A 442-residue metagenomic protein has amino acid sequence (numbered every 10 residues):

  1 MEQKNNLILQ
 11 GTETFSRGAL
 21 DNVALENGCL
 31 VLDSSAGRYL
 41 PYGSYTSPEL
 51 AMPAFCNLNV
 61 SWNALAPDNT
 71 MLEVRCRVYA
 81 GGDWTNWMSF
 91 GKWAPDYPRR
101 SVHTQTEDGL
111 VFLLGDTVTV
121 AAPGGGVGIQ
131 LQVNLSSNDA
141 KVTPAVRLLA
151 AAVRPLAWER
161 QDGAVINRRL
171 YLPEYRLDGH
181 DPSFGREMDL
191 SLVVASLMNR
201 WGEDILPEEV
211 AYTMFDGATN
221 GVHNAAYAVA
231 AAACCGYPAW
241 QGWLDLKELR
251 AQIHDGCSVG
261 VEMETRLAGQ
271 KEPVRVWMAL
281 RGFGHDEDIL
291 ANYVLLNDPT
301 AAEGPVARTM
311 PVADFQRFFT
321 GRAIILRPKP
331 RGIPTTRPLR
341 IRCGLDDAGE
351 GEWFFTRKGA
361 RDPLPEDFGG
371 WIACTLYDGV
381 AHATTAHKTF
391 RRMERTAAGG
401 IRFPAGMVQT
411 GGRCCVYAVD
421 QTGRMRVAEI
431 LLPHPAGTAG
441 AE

Functional and structural regions predicted by a protein language model:
M1-L156: Non-cytosolic beta-sandwich-type ligand-binding/adhesion modules
N5-A19, A24, C29, L50-P53 (+5 more regions): Noncatalytic regulatory segments and standalone regulatory/sensor domains
F55, G126-G128, G369, Q409-R413: Extracellular Ig-like/FN3 beta-sandwich strand-entry sites
C56, P67-E73, P363-C374, T385: Solvent-exposed loop/turn segments flanking beta-strands in beta-repeat/beta-sandwich domains
V133, A418-D420: Conserved structural position at the C-terminal beta-strand of extracellular beta-sandwich adhesion modules
N134-T219, I289, T389-M393: Active-site-adjacent structural segments surrounding the nucleophilic cysteine of cysteine proteases and isopeptidases
E209-R331: Conserved active-site-adjacent core of cysteine acyl-enzyme catalytic domains
M425-H434: Edge beta-strands of extracellular beta-sandwich domains
